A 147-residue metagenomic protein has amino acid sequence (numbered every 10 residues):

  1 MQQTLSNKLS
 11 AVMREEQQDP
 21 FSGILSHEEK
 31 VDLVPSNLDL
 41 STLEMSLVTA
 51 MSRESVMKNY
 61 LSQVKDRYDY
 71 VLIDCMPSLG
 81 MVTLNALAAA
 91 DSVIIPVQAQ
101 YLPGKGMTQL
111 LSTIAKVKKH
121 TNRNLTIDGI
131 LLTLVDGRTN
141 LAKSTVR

Functional and structural regions predicted by a protein language model:
M1-R147: P-loop NTP-binding core
